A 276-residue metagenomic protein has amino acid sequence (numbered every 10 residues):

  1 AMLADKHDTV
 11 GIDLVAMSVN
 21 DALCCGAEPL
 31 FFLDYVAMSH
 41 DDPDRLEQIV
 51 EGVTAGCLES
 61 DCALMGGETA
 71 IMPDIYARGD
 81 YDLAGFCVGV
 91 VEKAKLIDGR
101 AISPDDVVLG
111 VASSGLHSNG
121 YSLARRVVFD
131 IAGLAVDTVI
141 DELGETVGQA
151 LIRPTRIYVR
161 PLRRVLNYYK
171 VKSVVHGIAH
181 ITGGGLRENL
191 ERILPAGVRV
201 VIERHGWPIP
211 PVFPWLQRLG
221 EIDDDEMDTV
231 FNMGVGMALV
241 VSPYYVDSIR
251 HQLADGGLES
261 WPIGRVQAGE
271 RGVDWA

Functional and structural regions predicted by a protein language model:
A1-S114: Glycine-rich phosphate/pyrophosphate-binding loop regions near the starts of catalytic domains
V10, N119, P154-I157: A generic structural signal for residues located within well-ordered alpha-helices of large catalytic or ligand-binding
D13, E28, E68-T69, V91 (+6 more regions): Gly/Ser/Thr-rich beta-alpha loop segments that engage phosphate groups in nucleotides
E28, A63, L134-D137, I222-D223 (+1 more regions): Short coil/loop linkers at secondary-structure junctions
R45-S60, Y76-Y81, D141-I152, R156-A276: Glycine-/charge-enriched secondary-structure boundary and capping motifs
D82, K95-G148, R187: Short, acidic (Asp/Glu-rich) active-site segment that either coordinates a divalent metal cofactor
